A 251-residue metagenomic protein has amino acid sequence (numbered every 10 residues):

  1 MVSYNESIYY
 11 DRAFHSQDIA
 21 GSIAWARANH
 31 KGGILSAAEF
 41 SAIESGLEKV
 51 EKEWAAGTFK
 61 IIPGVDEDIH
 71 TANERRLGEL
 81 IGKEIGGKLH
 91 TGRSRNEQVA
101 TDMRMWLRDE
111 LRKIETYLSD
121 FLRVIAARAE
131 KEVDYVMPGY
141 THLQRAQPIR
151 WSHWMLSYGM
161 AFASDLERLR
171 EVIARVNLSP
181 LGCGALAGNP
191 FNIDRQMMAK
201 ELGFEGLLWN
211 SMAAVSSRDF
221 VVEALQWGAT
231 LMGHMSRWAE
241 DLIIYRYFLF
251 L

Functional and structural regions predicted by a protein language model:
M1-G188, I193-K200: A helix-coil-helix interface module used to build multimeric assemblies and to scaffold catalytic/cofactor sites
L202-L251: Acidic, glycine-rich loop-and-beta core segments that form the ion-binding/anion-interacting portion of active sites
